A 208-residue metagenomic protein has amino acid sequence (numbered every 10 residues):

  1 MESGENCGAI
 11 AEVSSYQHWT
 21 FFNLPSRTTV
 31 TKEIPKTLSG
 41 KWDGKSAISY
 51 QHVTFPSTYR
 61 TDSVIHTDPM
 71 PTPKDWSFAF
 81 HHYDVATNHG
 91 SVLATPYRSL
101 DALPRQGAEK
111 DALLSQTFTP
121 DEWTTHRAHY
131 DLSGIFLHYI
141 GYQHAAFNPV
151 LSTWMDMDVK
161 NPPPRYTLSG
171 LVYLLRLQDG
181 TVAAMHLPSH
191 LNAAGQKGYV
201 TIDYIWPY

Functional and structural regions predicted by a protein language model:
M1-Y208: Surface-exposed, beta-sheet-biased, low-hydrophobicity segments with strongly acidic/polar composition
